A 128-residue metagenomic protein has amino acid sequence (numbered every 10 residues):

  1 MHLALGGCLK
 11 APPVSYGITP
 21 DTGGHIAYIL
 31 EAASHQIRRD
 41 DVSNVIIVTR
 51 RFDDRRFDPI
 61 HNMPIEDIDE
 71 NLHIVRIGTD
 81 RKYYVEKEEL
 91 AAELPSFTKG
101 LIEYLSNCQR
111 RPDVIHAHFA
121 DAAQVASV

Functional and structural regions predicted by a protein language model:
M1, A126-V128: Short amphipathic alpha-helices and their capping/turn segments at secondary-structure boundaries
H2-P12, T22, A27, E31 (+1 more regions): A conserved catalytic-core segment of Leloir-type glycosyltransferases
A11, A120-V125: Active-site-proximal flexible loops/turns
S15-Y16: Intrinsically disordered, low-complexity cytosolic loops and termini enriched in serine/threonine/proline
Q36, V125-A126: Short alpha-helical scaffold segments that flank and stabilize functional sites
L105-A122: Short N-terminal targeting/anchoring amphipathic segment
